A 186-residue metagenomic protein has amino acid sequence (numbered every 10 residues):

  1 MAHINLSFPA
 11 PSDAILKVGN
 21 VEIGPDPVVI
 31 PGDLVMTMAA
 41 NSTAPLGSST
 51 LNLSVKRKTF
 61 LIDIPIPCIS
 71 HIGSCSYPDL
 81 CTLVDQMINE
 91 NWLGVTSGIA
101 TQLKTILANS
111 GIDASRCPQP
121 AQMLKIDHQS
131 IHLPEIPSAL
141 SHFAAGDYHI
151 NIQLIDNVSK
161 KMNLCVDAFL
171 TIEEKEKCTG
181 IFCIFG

Functional and structural regions predicted by a protein language model:
M1-I126, S130, E135-G186: N-terminal onset of structured domains
